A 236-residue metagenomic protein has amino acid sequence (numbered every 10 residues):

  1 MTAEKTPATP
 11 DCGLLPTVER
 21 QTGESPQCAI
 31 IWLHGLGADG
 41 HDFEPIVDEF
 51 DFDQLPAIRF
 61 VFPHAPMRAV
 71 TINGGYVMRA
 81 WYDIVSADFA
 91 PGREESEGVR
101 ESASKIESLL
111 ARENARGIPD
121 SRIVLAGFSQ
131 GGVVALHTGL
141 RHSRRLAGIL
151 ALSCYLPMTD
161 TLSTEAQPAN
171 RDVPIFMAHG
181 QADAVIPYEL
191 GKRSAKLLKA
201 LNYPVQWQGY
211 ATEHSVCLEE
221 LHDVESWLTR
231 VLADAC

Functional and structural regions predicted by a protein language model:
E4-S121: Serine-hydrolase catalytic machinery in alpha/beta-hydrolase-like enzymes
H34-L36, I123-F128, G180: Conserved alpha/beta-hydrolase "nucleophile elbow" surrounding the catalytic nucleophile
F43-D48, S163, P187-L197: Short alpha-helix in the alpha/beta-hydrolase fold that links the catalytic acid
P63-H64, A126, L150-S153, A178 (+1 more regions): Alpha/beta-hydrolase-fold catalytic nucleophile elbow
P119-N170: Primarily recognizes the serine-hydrolase "nucleophile elbow" in alpha/beta-hydrolase and SGNH/GDSL folds
N170-I175, L201-Y203: Short, proline-enriched alpha-helix->beta-strand connector loops that line the catalytic pocket of alpha/beta-hydrolase
F176-H179, D183: Short beta-strand/loop motif that positions the catalytic acidic residue of the alpha/beta-hydrolase fold
E189-C236: C-terminal catalytic histidine-bearing segment of alpha/beta-hydrolase fold enzymes
